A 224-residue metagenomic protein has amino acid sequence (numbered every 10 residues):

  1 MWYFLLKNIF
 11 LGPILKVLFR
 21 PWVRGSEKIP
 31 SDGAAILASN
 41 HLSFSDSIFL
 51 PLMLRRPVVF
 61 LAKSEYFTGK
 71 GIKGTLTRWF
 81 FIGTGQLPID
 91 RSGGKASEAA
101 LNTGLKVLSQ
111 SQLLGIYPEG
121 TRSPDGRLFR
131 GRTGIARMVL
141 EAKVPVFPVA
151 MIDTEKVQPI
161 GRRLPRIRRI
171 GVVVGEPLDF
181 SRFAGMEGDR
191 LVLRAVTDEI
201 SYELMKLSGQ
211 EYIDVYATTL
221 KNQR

Functional and structural regions predicted by a protein language model:
M1-L18, K70-G85, R163-R169: Alpha-helical membrane-targeting segments
W2, E98-R224: Non-catalytic C-terminal accessory region of glycerolipid acyltransferases and related lyso-lipid remodeling enzymes
I9, I48, G134-R137: Active-site phosphate/pyrophosphate-handling residues
K16, S31-G94: Catalytic core of membrane glycerolipid acyltransferases/transacylases, capturing the structured, soluble-facing
K16-V23, A96-E98, T154-K156: Short gly/ser/thr-rich secondary-structure transition/capping motifs
P21, R56-P57, L87, S111 (+1 more regions): Secondary-structure boundary/capping positions in well-ordered alpha/beta enzyme cores
G25, N40, A62-K63, G85 (+2 more regions): A secondary-structure boundary/capping signal
S26-P30: Glycine-rich helix-loop-beta junction characteristic of Rossmann-like nucleotide cofactor-binding loops
